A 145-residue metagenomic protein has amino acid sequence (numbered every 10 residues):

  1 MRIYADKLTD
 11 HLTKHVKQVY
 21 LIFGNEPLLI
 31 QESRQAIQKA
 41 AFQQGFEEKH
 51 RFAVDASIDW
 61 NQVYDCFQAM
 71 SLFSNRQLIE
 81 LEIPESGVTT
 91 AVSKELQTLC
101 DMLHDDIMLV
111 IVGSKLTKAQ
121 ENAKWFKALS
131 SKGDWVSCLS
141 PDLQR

Functional and structural regions predicted by a protein language model:
M1-R145: Conserved beta/loop motifs at nucleotide-recognition and modification sites
